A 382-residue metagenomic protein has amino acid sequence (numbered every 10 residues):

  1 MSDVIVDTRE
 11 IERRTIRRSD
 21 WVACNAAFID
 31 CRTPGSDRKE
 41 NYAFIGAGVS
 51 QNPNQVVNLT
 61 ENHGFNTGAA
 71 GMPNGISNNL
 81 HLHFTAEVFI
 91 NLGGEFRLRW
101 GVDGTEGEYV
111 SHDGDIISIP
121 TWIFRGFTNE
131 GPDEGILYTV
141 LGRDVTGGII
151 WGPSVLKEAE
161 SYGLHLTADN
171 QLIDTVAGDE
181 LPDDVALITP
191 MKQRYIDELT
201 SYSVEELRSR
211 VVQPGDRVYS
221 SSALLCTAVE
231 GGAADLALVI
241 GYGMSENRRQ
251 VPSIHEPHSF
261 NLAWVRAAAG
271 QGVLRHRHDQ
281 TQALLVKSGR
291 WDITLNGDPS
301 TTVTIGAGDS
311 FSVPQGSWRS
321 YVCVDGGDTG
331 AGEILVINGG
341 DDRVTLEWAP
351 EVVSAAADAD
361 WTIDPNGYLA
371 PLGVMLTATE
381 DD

Functional and structural regions predicted by a protein language model:
M1-H63, T167-S259, P365-D382: A short, N-terminal "cap"/entry segment at the start of jelly-roll beta-barrel domains of the cupin/DSBH fold
S2, V6-E10, F124-T200, S320-D382: Double-stranded beta-helix
G48-Q55, N66-H83, M244-R249, N261-H278 (+1 more regions): Conserved short histidine dyad/triad with adjacent acidic residue
Q55-T60, S77-H83, W100, E108-V110 (+6 more regions): Short histidine-centered beta-strand/loop micro-motifs that create catalytic or ligand/metal-coordination sites
H63, G68, I76, L98-W100 (+5 more regions): Ligand-binding pocket scaffold of soluble enzyme catalytic domains
N74, F84-R97, G101-V102, A268-Q271 (+1 more regions): Glycine- and acidic-residue-biased ligand/ion/polar-headgroup-sensing regions
A86, V102-P120, G297-G316: Short acidic-glycine-tyrosine-enriched beta hairpin
A267, L285-V286, W291-L295, P299-T304 (+2 more regions): Long compositionally biased, domain-poor regions of proteins
